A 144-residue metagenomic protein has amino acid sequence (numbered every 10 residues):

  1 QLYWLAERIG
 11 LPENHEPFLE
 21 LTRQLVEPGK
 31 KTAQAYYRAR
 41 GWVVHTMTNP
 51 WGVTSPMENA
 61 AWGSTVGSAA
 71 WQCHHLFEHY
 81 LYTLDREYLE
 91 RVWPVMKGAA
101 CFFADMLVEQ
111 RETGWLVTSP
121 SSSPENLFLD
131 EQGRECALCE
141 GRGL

Functional and structural regions predicted by a protein language model:
Q1-G41: Carboxylate/His-rich catalytic cores and anion/metal-binding grooves
L5-I9, W62, R86, W93: Short, charged/polar micro-motifs that form catalytic or ligand-binding hotspots
L11-F18, S68, Q72, V92 (+1 more regions): Stable alpha-helical elements in mature extracytoplasmic
P17-E20, A35, Y88-G98, W115-S121: Beta-strand segments within the central parallel beta-sheet cores of soluble alpha/beta enzyme folds
E20-A33, V95-Q110: Long, well-ordered core segments of solenoidal/helical folds
A39-L89, A104-L144: The feature captures the catalytic groove of carbohydrate-active enzymes
